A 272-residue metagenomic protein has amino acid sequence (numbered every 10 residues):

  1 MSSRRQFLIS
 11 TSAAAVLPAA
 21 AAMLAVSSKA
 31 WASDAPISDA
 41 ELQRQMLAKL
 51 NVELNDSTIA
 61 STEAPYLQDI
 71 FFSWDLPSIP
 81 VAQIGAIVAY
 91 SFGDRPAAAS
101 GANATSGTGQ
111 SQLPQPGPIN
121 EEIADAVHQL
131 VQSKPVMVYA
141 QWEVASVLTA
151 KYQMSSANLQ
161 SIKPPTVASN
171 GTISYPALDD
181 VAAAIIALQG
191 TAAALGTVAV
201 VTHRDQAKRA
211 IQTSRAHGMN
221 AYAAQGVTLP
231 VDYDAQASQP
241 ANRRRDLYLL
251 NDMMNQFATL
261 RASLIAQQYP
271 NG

Functional and structural regions predicted by a protein language model:
M1, A22-P36: C-terminal segment of N-terminal export signals and the immediately downstream linker at the start of the mature
M1-A15: N-terminal secretory signal peptides and thylakoid transit peptides that target proteins across membranes
F7-L8, A32, L264: Sequence-pattern detector for short linear motifs and compositional/periodic biases rather than a specific fold
A14, L24, A97, N255 (+1 more regions): Residue-level detector of solvent-exposed, low-hydrophobicity positions
P18-A19: Bacterial N-terminal signal peptides
W31-R244: A structural signal for short, hydrophobic/glycine-enriched beta-strand patches
D232-G272: C-terminal capping/extension of enzyme domains
